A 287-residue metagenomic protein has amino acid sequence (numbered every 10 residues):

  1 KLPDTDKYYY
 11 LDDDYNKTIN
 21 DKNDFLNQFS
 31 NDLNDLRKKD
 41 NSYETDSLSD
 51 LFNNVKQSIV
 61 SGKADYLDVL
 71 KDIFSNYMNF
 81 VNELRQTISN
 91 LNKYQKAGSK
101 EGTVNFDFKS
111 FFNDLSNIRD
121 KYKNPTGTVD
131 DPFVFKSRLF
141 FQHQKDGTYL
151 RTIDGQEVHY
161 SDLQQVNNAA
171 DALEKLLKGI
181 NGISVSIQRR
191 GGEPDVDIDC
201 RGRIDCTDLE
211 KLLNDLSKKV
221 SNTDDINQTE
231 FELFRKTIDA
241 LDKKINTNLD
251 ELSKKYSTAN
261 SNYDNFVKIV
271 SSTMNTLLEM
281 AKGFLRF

Functional and structural regions predicted by a protein language model:
K1-I269, T273-F287: Short linear, small-residue-biased signals
